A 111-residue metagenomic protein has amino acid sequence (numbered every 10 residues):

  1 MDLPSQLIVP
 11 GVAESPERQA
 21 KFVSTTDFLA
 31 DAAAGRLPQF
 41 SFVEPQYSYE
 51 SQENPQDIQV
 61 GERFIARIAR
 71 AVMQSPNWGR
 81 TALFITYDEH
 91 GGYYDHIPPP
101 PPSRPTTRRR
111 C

Functional and structural regions predicted by a protein language model:
M1-C111: N-terminal pro-sequences and low-complexity stem/linker regions of secreted or lumenal proteins
